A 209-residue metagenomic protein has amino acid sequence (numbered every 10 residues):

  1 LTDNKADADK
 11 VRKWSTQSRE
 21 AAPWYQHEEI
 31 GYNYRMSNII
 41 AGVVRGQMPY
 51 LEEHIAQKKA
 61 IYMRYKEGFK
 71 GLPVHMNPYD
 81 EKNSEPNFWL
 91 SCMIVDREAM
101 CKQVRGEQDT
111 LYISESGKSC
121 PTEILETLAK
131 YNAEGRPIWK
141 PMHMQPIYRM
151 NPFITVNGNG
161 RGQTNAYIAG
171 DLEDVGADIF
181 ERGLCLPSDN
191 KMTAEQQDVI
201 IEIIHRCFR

Functional and structural regions predicted by a protein language model:
D3-R209: PLP-dependent aminotransferase class I/II
